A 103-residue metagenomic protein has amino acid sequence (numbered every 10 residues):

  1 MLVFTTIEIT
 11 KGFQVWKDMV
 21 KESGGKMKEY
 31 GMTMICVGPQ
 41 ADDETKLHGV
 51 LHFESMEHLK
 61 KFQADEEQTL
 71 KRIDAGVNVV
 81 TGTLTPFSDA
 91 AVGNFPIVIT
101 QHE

Functional and structural regions predicted by a protein language model:
L2, E44-K46: A general secondary-structure signal for short beta-strands and their flanking turns/coil in non-transmembrane regions
L2-E8: Active-site-flanking beta-strand signature of metal-NTP-handling nucleotidyl enzymes and homologous cyclase-like
T5, G49-L51: Conserved RNP beta-strands of RNA recognition motif
E8-D18: Short, surface-exposed ligand-recognition loops at beta-strand->loop->(often short) alpha-helix junctions that present
E8-I9, A41, F87-S88: Short, flexible beta-strand-to-coil junctions
K17-C36, H52-F87: An amphipathic, aromatic/His-enriched active-site/gating alpha helix that lines ligand/cofactor pockets
G38-E44: A short beta-turn/loop motif at secondary-structure boundaries
P86-E103: Short, low-order "capping/linker" segments at domain edges
